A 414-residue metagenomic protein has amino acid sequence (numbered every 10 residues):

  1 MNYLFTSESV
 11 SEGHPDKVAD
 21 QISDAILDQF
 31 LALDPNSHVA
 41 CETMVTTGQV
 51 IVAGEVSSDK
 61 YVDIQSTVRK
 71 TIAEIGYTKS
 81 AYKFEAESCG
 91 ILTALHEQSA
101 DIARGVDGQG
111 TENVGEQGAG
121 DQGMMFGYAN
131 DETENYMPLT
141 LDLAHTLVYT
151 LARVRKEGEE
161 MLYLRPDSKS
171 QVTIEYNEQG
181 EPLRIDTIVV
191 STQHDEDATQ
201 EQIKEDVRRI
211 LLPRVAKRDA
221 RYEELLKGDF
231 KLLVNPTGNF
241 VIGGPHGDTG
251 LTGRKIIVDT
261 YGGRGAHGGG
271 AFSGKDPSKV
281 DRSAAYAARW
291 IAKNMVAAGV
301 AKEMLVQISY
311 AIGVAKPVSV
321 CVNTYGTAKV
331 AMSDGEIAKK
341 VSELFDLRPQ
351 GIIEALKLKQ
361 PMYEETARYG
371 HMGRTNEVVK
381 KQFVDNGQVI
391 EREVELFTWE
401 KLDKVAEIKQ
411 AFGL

Functional and structural regions predicted by a protein language model:
M1-A40, V45, V405, A411: N-terminal, positively charged regions that mediate nucleic acid binding
T6, S66, A73-Y77, A81-I242 (+2 more regions): Glycine-rich, mobile lid/loop segments that gate access to catalytic sites or pores
E8-V10, H14-A19, G118-T133, V241-A266 (+2 more regions): Conserved phosphate/anionic-ligand binding catalytic regions in large, soluble enzymes, centered on
E12-L31, E132-Y149, R153, K275-G299: Alpha-helical support elements that line or immediately flank enzyme active sites and cofactor-binding pockets
S37-C41, S168-I174, F230-V234, V300-A311: A short glycine-rich, hydrophobically flanked beta-strand micro-motif that places a catalytic Asp/Glu for divalent metal
V39-S58, I312-K316: Short, charge-patterned binding micro-sites
T46, E303, Y310-L414: Internal helix-turn-beta structural module
T199-V296: Glycine-rich anion/phosphate-binding loop at the beta-strand->alpha-helix junction
